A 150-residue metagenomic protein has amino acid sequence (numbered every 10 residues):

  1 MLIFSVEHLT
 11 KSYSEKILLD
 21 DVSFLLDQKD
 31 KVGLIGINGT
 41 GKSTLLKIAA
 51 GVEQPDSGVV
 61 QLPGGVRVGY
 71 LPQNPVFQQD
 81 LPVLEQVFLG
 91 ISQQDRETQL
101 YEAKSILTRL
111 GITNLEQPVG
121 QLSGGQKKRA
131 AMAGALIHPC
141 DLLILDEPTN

Functional and structural regions predicted by a protein language model:
F4, L18-D21: Conserved structural motif at the start of ABC-family nucleotide-binding domains
H8, V66, P72-A130, G134 (+1 more regions): ABC-family P-loop ATPase nucleotide-binding domains
L26-Q28: Conserved hydrophobic segment flanking the Walker A/P-loop of ABC-type ATPase nucleotide-binding domains
I35-I37: The feature captures the beta-strand-to-loop junction immediately N-terminal to the Walker
A50: Helix-to-loop junction immediately C-terminal to a conserved catalytic motif
D56-G64: ABC nucleotide-binding domain "signature motif"
L143-E147: Catalytic Walker B motif of ABC-type/P-loop ATPase nucleotide-binding domains
